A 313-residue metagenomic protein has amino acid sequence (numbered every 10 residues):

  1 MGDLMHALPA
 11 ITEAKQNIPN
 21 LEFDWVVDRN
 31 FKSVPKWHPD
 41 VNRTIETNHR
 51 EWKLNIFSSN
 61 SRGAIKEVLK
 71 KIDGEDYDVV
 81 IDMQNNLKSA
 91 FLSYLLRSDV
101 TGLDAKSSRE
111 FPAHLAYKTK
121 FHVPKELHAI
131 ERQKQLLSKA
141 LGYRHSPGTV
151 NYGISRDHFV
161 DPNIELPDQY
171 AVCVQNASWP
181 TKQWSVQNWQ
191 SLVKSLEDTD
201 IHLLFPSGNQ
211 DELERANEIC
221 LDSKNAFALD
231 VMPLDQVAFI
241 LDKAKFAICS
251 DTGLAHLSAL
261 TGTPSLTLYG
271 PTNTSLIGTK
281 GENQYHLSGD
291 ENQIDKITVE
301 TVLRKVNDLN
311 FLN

Functional and structural regions predicted by a protein language model:
M1-L8, F31-V34, D82, S178-S185: A short, glycine/small-residue-rich beta-strand->loop->alpha-helix junction that serves as a flexible
L4-N17, Q190-K194: Histidine-anchored nucleotide/phosphate-binding helix
E22-S58, N225: Conserved nucleotide-sugar phosphate-binding/catalytic loop shared by glycosyltransferases and other
P35, L69-V80, S89-T101, L260: Glycosyltransferases and closely related glycan-assembly transferases that use nucleotide-activated donors
W37, L103-P112, K118, H122-V123 (+2 more regions): Nucleotide-sugar donor-binding patch of glycosyltransferase catalytic domains
E46-Y77: Phosphate/nucleotide-donor binding subsite
R97-S98, D104-K182, V186: Mid-sequence helix-capping/hinge segment at a functional interface
Q187-G270: Donor-binding and catalytic core of enzymes assembling or modifying cell-surface/extracellular glycoconjugates
